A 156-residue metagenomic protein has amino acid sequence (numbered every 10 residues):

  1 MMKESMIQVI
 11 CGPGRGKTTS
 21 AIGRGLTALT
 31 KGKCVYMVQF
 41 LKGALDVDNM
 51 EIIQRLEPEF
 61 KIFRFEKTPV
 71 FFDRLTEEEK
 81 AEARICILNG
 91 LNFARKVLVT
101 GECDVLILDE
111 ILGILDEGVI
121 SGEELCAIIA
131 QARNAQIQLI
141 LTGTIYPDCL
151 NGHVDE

Functional and structural regions predicted by a protein language model:
M2-M6, A135: Catalytic phosphate/metal-binding cores of nucleic-acid and nucleotide-processing enzymes, i.e., regions that mediate
S5-K96: Conserved P-loop
I7, V105, E156: Short, Asp-centered acidic motifs that coordinate Mg2+ and/or phosphate in catalytic or ligand-binding sites
T27-A28, I52, I128-Q131, C149-L150: Hydrophobic/aromatic ligand-binding patch that stacks against planar heteroaromatic rings of cofactors or nucleotides
C34, E102-V105, A132-T142: Loop/turn-to-beta-strand initiation segments
V70, G113-D116, P147-C149: Short, active-site-adjacent cap segments at secondary-structure transitions
R74-Q131: Phosphate-binding/switch loop-helix module in NTP-utilizing enzymes
T144-E156: Phosphate-binding/switch region of NTP-binding enzymes
